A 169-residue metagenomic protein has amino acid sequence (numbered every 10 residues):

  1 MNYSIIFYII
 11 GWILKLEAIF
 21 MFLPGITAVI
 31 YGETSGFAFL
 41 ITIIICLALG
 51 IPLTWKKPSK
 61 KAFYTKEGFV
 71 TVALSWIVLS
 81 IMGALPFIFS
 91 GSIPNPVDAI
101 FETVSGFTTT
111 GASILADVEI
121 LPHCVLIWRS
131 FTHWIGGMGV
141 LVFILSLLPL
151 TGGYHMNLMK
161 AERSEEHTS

Functional and structural regions predicted by a protein language model:
M1-S169: Membrane-proximal intracellular helices of multi-pass ion channels
